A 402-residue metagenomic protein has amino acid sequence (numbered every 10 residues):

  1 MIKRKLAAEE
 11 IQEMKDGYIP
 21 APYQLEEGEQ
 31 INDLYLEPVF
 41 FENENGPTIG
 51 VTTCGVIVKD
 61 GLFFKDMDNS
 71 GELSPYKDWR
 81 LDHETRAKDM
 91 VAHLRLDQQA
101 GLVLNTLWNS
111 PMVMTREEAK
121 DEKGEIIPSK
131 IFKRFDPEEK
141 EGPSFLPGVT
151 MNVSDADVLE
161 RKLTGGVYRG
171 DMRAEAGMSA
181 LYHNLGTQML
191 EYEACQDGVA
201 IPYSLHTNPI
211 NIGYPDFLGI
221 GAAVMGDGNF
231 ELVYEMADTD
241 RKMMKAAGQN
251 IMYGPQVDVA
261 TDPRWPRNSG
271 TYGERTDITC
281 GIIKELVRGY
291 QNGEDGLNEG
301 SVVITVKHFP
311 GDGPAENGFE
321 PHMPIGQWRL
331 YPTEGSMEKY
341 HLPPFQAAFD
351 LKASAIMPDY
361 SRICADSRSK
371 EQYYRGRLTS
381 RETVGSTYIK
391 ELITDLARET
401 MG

Functional and structural regions predicted by a protein language model:
M1-G402: Glycoside hydrolase catalytic-domain context in secreted enzymes
